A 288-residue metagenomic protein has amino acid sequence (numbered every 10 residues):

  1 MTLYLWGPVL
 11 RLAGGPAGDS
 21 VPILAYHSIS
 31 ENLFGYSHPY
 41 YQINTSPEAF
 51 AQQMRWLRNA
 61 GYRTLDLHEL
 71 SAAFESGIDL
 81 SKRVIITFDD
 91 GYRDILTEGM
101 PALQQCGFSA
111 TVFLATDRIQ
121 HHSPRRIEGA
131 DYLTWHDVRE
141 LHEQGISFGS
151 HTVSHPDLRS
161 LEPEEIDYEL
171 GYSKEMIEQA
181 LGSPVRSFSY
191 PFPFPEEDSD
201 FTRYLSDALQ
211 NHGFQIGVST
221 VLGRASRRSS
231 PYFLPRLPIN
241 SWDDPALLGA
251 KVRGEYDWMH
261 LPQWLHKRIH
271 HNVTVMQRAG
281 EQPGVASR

Functional and structural regions predicted by a protein language model:
M1-T87, D94, S160-R288: C-terminal active-site subregion of NodB/CE4 polysaccharide deacetylases
P8-L10, S71-A72, L96-E98, P124-Q144 (+1 more regions): Alpha-helical scaffolding within the catalytic cores of extracellular/periplasmic polymer-degrading hydrolases
A25-I29, A115-T116, H151-V153: Short loop/turn segments at strand-loop or loop-helix junctions that form parts of catalytic or ligand-binding pockets
R58, M100-G107, D131-S150, E178-L181 (+2 more regions): Acidic (Asp/Glu)-rich catalytic clusters
T87-F88, G149: Generic enzyme active-site microenvironment
Y92-R93, S154: Short, glycine/acidic-enriched loop or turn micro-motifs at the edges of active sites
G107-E128: A short, conserved beta-to-alpha structural element at the edge of catalytic cores that scaffolds binding
D117-Q120, S154-P156, P193-P195, R224: Short, catalytically relevant binding-site loops at active-site mouths
